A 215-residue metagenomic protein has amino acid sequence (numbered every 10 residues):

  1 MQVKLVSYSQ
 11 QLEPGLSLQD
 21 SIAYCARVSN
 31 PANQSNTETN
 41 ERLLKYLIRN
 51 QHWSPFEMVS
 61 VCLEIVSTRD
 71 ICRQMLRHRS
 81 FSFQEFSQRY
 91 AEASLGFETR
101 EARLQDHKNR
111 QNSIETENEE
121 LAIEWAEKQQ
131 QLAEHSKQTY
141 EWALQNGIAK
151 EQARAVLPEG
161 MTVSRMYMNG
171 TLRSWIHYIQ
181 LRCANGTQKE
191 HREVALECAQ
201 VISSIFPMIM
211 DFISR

Functional and structural regions predicted by a protein language model:
M1-R215: Family-specific signature for flavin-dependent thymidylate synthase
